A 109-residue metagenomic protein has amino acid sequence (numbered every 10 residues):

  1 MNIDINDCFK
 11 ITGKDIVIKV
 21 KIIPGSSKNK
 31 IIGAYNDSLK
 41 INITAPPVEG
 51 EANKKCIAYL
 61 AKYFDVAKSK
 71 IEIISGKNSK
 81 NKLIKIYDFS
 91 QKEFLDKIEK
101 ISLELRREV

Functional and structural regions predicted by a protein language model:
M1-K54, A58, E72-I73, K77 (+1 more regions): Contiguous, often N-terminal, cationic amphipathic patches that form binding interfaces
A61: The alpha-helix within a helix-turn-helix
K68-K70: Short acidic capping loops at alpha-helix termini that bridge into adjacent secondary structure
